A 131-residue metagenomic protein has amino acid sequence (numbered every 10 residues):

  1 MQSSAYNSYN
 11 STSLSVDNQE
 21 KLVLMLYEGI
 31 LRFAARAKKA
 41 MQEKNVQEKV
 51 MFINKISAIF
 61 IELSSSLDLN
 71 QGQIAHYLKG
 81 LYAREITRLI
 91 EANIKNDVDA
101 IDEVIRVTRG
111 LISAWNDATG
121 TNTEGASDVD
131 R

Functional and structural regions predicted by a protein language model:
M1-R36, A40-E43, Q47-N54, A58-I61 (+2 more regions): N-terminal intrinsically disordered, cationic/polar leader segments that include organellar targeting peptides
